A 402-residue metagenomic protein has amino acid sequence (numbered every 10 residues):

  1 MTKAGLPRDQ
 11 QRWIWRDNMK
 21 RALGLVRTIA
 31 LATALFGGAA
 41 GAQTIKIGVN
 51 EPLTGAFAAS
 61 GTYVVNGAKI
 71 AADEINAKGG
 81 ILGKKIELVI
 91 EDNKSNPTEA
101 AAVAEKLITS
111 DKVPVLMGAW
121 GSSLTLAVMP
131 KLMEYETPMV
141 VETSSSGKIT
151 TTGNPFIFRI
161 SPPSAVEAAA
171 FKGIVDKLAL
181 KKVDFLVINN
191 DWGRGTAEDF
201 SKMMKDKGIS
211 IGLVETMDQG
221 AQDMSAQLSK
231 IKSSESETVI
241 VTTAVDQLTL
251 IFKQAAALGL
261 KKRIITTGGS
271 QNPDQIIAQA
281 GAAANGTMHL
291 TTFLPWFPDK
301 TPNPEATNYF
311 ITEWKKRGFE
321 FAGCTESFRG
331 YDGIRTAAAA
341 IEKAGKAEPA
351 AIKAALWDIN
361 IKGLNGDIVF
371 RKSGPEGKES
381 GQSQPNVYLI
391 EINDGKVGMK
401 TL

Functional and structural regions predicted by a protein language model:
T2-A4: Ala/Thr-enriched low-complexity intrinsically disordered regions
D9-N18: Short, Lys/Arg-enriched N-terminal segments with co-localized hydrophobic residues within the first ~10-30 amino acids
W13-I14, A30, A34: Intrinsic structural disorder/low-complexity segments
M19-A32, A42-L402: Extracytosolic ligand-binding ectodomains
G37-A39: N-terminal signal peptide c-region/cleavage motif recognized by signal peptidases
